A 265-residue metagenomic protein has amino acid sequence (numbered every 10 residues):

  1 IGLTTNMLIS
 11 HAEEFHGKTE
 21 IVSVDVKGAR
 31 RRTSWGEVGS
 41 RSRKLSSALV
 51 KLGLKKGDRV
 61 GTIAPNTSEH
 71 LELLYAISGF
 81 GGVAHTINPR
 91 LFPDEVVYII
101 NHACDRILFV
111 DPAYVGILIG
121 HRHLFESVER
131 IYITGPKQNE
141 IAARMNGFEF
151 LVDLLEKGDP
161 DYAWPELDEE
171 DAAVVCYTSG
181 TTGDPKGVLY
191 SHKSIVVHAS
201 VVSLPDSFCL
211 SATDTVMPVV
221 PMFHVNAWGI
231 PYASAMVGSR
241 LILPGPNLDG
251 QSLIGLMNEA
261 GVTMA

Functional and structural regions predicted by a protein language model:
I1-V22, S40: A short N-terminal helical cap/helix-turn-helix that marks the beginning of AMP-binding/adenylate-forming
G2, G17-T19, I133, E156-Y177 (+2 more regions): Conserved pre-ATP/AMP-binding loop-to-beta segment of ANL
M7-I9, K51-L52, G79-E156, L167 (+1 more regions): Structural core segment of the AMP-binding/adenylate-forming
I21-Y75, F92-V97, F150-D153: Conserved AMP-binding/adenylate-forming core of the ANL superfamily
R31-G36, A173-A199: Conserved AMP-binding A3 loop
G39-K44, E156-K157, V188-S211, F223: Conserved structural elements of the adenylate-forming
R59, P65-H85, P89-P93, N101-I107 (+3 more regions): A short helix-loop-beta submotif of the ANL/AMP-binding
V196-T215, V225-M264: Conserved AMP-binding/adenylation subdomain of ANL enzymes
